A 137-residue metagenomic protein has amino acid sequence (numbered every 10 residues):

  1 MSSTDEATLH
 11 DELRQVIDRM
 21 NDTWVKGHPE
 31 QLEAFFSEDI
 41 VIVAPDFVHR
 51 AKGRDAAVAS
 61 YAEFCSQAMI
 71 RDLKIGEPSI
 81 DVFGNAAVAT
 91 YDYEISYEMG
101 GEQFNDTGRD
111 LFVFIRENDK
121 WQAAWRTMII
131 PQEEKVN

Functional and structural regions predicted by a protein language model:
M1-D11, E134-N137: Basic/polar N-terminal segments that are highly enriched at the extreme N-terminus, encompassing both cleavable
M1-T4, M20, W24: Juxtamembrane and targeting peptides
H10-V16, D22, P29-V82, F104-N105: A solvent-exposed, acidic/Ser-Thr-rich amphipathic alpha-helical stretch
Y61, I75-I80, Y93-I95, R109-I115: Hydrophobic/aromatic beta-strand elements that line small-molecule binding cavities or substrate pockets in beta-rich
I80-A87, F114-K120: A short, structured loop/turn motif at beta-sheet edges
N85-I95: A short hydrophobic beta-strand element
I95-N105: Short, cysteine-centered beta-strand-loop-beta hairpins and adjacent loop/turn segments enriched in charged/polar
N105-K135: Short beta-strand edge/turn micro-motifs at domain boundaries
